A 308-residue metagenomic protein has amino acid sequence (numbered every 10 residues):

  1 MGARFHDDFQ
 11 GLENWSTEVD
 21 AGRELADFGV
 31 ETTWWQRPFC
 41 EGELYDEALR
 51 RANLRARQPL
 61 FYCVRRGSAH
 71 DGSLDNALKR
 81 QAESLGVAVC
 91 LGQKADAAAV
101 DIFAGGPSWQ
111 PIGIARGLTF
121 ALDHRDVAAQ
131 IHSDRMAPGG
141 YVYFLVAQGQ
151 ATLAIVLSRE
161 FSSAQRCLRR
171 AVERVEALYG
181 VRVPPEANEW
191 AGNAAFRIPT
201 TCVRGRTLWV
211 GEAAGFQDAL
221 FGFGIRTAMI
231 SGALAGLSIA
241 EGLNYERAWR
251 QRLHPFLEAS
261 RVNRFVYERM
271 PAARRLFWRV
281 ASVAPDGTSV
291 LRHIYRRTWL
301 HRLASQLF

Functional and structural regions predicted by a protein language model:
M1, D7, A69-W190, A194-V203 (+1 more regions): Predominantly flavin-linked oxidoreductase catalytic cores and closely associated redox partners
G2-L49: N-terminal FAD cofactor-binding segment of flavoenzymes
F9-E13, R166, L220-F223: Short, solvent-exposed loop/turn segments at secondary-structure boundaries
S73, A77, T227-L234: Short amphipathic alpha-helical face segments that pack within enzyme cores and frequently flank/anchor catalytic
P199-V203, G215, F221, L234-L276: Active-site-proximal substrate-binding core of FAD-dependent oxidoreductases
T207-W209: Residue-level marker for buried hydrophobic side chains located in beta-strands that build the well-ordered beta-sheet
E268, A272-F308: C-terminal auxiliary extensions adjacent to catalytic cores
